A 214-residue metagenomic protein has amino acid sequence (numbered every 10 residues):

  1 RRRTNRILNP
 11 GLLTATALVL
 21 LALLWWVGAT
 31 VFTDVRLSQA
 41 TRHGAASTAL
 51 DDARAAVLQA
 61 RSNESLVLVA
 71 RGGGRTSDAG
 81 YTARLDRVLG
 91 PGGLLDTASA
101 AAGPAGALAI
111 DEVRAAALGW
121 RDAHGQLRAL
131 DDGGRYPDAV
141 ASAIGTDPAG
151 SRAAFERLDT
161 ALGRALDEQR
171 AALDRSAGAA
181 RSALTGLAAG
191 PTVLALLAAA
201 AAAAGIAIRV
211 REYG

Functional and structural regions predicted by a protein language model:
R1, E156-A179: Juxtamembrane amphipathic/hinge helix adjacent to a transmembrane helix
R1-L18, T192-G214: Juxtamembrane interface at the cytosolic side of transmembrane helices
L20, L24, G125, R157 (+1 more regions): Polytopic transmembrane helical bundles with strong interfacial aromatic enrichment
W25-H43: N-terminal membrane-insertion alpha helix
S38-R75, A115-D132: N-terminal extracytoplasmic segments of bacterial inner-membrane proteins
N63-L118: Alpha-helical segments in soluble extracytoplasmic regions
A102-D159, D174-A177: Polar/charged, Q/E/K-enriched amphipathic alpha-helical segments with strong coiled-coil propensity that act as
A179-L197: N-terminal membrane-entry
